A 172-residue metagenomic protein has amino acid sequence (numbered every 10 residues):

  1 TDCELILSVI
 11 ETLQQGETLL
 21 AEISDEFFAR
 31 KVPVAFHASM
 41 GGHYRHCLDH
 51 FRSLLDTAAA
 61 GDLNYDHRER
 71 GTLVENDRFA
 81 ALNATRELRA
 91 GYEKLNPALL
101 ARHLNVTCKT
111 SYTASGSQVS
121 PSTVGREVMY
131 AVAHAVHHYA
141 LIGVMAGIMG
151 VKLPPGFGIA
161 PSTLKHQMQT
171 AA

Functional and structural regions predicted by a protein language model:
T1-Q14, T18: Extreme N-terminal tail/first-helix region
I6, I10, M129-V132, V136: Short amphipathic alpha-helical segments with heptad-repeat character
Q14, R45-L48, A133-A140: A structural signal for well-ordered alpha-helical segments within the folded catalytic domains of diverse enzymes
Q15-S39, L55-L73, S115-S122, L153: Helix-loop segments that flank and shape redox-cofactor active sites
T18-D25, D49-A59, A90-E93, P97-L100 (+1 more regions): Charged/polar positions within long, soluble alpha-helices
S24-P33, E93-E127, G156-I159: Acidic interhelical loop/turn segments
M40-A98: Conserved alpha-helical segments that form or flank metal/cofactor-binding pockets of metalloenzymes
E127, H134, L141-A172: Preference for long, well-ordered alpha-helical segments
